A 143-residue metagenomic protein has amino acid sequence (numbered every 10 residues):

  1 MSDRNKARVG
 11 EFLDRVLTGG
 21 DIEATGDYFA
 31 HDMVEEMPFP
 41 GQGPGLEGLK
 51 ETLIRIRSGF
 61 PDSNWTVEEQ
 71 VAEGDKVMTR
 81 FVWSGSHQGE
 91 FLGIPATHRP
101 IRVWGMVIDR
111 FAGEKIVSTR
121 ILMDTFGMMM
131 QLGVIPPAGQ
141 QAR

Functional and structural regions predicted by a protein language model:
M1-R143: C-terminal and inter-domain tail/linker signature
